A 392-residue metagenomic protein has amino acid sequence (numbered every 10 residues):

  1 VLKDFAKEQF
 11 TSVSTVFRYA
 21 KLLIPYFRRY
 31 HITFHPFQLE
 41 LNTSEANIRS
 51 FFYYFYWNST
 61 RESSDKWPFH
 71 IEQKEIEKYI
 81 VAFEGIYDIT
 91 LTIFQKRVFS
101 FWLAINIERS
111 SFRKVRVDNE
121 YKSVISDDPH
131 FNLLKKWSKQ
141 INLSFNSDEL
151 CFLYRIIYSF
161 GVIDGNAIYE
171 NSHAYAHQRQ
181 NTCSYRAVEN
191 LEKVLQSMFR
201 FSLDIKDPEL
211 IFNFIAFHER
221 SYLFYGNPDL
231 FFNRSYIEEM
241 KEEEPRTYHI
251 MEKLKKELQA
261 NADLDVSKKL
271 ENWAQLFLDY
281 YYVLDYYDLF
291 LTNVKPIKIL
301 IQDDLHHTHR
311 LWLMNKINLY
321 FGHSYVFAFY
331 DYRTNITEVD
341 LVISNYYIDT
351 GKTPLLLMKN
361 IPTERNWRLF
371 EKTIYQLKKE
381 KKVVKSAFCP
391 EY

Functional and structural regions predicted by a protein language model:
V1-Y392: A cross-family "folded-core" feature that marks the main globular domain of proteins
